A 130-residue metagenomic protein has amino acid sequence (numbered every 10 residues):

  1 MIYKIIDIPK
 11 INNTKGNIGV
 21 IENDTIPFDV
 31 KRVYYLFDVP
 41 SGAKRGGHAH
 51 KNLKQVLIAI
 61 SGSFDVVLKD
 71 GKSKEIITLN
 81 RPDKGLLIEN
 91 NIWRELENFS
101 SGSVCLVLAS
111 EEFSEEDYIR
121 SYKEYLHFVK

Functional and structural regions predicted by a protein language model:
M1-K84, S101-G102, V107-L108, F113-K130: Non-catalytic, conserved peripheral segments adjacent to functional cores
R81-G85, N91-E97: Well-ordered alpha/beta subsegment
